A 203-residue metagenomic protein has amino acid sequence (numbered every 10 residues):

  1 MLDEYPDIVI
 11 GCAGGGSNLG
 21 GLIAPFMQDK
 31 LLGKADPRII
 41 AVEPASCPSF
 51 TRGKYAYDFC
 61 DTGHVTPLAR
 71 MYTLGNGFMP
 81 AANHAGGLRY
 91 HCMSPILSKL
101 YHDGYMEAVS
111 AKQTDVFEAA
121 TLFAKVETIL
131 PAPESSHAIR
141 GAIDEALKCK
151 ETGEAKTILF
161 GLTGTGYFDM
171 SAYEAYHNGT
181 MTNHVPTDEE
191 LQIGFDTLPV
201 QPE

Functional and structural regions predicted by a protein language model:
M1-E4, Q28-D36, I40-I129, P133 (+1 more regions): Active-site/ligand-binding loops adjacent to catalytic centers
L2-L19, T157-L162: A short, small-residue-rich loop immediately preceding and capping a beta-strand
D7, H102, A108-A111, G153-L162: Short alpha-helical "patches" and their helix-cap loops
I10, L19-M27, I39, E174: Short, well-ordered alpha-helical packing segments
C12, L22-D29, F123-V126, E145: Generic, well-ordered alpha-helical scaffold segments in large soluble proteins
C12-I23, S49-T51, S135-I143, Y167-M170: Short glycine/serine/threonine-rich phosphate/pyrophosphate-binding segments that cradle anionic phosphate groups
R38, L159-A172, Y176-H177: C-terminal, active-site-flanking charged/polar segments
A124-T163: C-terminal structured "cap/appendage" subdomains that terminate the fold
